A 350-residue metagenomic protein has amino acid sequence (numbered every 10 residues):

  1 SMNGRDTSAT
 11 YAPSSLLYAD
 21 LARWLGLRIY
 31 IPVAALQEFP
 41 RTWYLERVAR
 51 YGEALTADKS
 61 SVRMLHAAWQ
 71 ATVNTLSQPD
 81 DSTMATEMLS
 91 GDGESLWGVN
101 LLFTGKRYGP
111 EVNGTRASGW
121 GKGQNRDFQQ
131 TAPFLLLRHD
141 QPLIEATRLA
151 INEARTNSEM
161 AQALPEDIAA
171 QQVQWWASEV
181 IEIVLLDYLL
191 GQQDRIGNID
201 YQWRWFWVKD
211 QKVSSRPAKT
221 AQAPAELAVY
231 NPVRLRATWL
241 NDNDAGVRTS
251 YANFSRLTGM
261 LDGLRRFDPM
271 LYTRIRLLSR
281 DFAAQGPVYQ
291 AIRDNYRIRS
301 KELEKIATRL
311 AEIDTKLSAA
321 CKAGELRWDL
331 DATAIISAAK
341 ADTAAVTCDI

Functional and structural regions predicted by a protein language model:
S1-I350: Phosphate/dinucleotide-binding and metal-coordinating scaffold of catalytic cores in nucleotide-dependent enzymes
